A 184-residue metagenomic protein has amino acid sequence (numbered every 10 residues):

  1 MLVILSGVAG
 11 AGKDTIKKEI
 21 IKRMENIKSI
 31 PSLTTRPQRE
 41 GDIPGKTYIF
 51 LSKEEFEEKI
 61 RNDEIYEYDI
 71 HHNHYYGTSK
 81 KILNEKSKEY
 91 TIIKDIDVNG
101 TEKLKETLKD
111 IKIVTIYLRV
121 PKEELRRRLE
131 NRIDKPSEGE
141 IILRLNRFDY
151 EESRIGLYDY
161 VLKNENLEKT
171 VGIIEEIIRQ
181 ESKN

Functional and structural regions predicted by a protein language model:
L5: Hydrophobic anchor at the beta1->P-loop junction of P-loop NTPases
V8: P-loop (Walker A) phosphate-binding loop of NTP-binding proteins
K13-D14: Walker A/P-loop
K22-I30: Post-Walker A helix-loop "phosphate-sensing" segment adjacent to the P-loop in P-loop NTPases
K28, T34-I92, V98-G100: ATP-dependent small-molecule kinase phosphotransfer cores that center on conserved nucleotide phosphate-binding segments
R36-E40, S87, I96-V98, E102-G156 (+2 more regions): A glycine- and Lys/Arg-enriched "phosphate-lid" helix/loop adjacent to the NTP-binding pocket of small-molecule kinases
G156-T170: Phosphate-binding beta-loop-alpha motif at adenosine-nucleotide cofactor sites
